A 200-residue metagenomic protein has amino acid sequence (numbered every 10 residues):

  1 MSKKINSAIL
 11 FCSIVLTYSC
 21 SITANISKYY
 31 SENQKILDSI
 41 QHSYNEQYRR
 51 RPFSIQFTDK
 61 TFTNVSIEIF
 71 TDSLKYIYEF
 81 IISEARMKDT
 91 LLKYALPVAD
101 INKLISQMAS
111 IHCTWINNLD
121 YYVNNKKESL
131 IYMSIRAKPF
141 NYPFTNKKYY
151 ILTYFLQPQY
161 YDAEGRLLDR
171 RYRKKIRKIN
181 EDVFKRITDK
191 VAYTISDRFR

Functional and structural regions predicted by a protein language model:
M1-Y30: Bacterial Sec-dependent N-terminal signal peptides
K4, S21-A24, K88, R171 (+1 more regions): Generic preference for well-ordered secondary structure
F11, L37-I40, I187: Generic hydrophobic secondary-structure signal
I14, Y18, S43, R50-F57 (+4 more regions): Generic detector of ordered, mature protein regions
C20-I105: N-terminal export/targeting and maturation segments
E84, L92-R200: Extracytoplasmic electrostatic interaction patches
